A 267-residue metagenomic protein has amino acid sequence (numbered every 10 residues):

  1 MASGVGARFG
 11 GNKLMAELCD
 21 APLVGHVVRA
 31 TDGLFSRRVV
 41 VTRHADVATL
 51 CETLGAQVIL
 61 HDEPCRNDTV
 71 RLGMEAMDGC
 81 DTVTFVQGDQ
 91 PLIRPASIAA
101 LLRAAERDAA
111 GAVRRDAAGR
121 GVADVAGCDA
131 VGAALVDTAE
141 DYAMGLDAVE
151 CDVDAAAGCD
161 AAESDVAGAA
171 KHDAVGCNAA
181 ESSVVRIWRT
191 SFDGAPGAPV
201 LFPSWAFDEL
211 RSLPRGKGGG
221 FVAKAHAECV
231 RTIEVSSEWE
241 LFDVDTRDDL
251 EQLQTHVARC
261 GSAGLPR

Functional and structural regions predicted by a protein language model:
M1-R43: N-terminal glycine-rich phosphate-binding loop and ensuing alpha1 helix
E17, L92, V200-L201, T232 (+1 more regions): Short aromatic/basic micro-patch
R37-Q57: Acidic donor-binding segment of Leloir-type glycosyltransferases
G55-R66: Conserved donor nucleotide-binding strand/loop of the catalytic core
R66-R114, G119, G127, G132-T138 (+3 more regions): Conserved beta-loop-beta/alpha segment of the NTase-like Rossmann-fold superfamily that binds/positions NTPs
R107, C151, S164, H172 (+1 more regions): Cationic, low-complexity basic patches in intrinsically disordered or flexible, solvent-exposed regions
D208-R267: Conserved alpha/beta core of the MobA/IspD/sugar-nucleotide pyrophosphorylase nucleotidyltransferase superfamily
